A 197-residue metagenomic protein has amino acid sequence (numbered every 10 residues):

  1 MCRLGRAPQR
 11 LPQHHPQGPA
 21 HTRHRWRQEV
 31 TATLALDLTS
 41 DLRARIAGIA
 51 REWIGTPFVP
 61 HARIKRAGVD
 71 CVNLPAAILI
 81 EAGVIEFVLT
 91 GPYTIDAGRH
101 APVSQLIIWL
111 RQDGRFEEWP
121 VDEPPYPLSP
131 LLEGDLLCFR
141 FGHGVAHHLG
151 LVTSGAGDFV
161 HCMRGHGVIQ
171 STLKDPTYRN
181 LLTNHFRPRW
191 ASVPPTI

Functional and structural regions predicted by a protein language model:
R10, H14: Cationic, low-complexity basic patches in intrinsically disordered or flexible, solvent-exposed regions
V30-T56, T172-I197: Non-catalytic ligand/cofactor/substrate-binding and regulatory segments of enzyme domains
A32-A47, G91-I169: ...with weaker cross-activation on analogous glycine-rich loops/strands in unrelated enzymes
R63-A82: Active-site nucleophilic cysteine motif
I85: Catalytic phosphate/metal-binding cores of nucleic-acid and nucleotide-processing enzymes, i.e., regions that mediate
